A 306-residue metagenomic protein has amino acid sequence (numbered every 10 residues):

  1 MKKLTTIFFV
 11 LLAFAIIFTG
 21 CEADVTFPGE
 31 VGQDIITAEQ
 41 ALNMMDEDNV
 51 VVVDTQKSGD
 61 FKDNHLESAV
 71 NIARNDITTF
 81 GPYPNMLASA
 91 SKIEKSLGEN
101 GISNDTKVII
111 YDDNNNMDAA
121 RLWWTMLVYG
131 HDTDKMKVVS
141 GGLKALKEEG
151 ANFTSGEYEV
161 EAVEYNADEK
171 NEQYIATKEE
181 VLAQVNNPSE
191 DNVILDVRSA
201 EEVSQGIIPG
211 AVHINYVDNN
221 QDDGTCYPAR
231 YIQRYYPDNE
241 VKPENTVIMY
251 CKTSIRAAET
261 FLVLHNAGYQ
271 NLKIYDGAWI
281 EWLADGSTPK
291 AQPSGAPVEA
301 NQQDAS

Functional and structural regions predicted by a protein language model:
M1-F8: Bacterial N-terminal signal peptides that target proteins for export
T5, E22-G29, L87-E179, R256-L272 (+1 more regions): Thiolate-centered catalytic microenvironments shared by cysteine-dependent enzyme domains
I16-G20: C-terminal motif of bacterial Sec signal peptides marking the signal peptidase cleavage site
I36, T78-F80, L143-Q205, V212 (+1 more regions): Active-site neighborhoods of enzymes that stabilize oxyanions during catalysis
A41, N49-Q56, I72, V193-R198: Short hydrophobic beta-strand that contains or immediately precedes a catalytic carboxylate
T79-N104, Y216-V247: Helix-loop module immediately N-terminal to the HCX5R catalytic loop in PTP-like cysteine phosphatase domains
R234, E244-G295: C-terminal soluble interaction/assembly domains
